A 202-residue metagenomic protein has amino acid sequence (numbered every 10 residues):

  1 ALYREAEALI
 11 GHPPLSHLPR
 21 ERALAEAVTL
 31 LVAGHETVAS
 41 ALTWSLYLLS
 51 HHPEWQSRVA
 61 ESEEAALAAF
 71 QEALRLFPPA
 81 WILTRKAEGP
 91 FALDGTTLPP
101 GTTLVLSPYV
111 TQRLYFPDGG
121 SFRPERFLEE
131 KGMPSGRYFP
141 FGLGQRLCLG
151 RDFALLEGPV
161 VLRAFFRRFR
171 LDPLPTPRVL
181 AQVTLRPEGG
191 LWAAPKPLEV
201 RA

Functional and structural regions predicted by a protein language model:
A1-A41: Conserved cytochrome P450 catalytic core segment spanning the I/J/K helices
A1-H17, P53-R58, D152-A154, A202: Cytochrome P450 heme-thiolate monooxygenase catalytic domain
R4-G11, E63-T96: Conserved cytochrome P450 K-helix E-x-x-R motif and the immediately C-terminal K′/meander segment
E26, H35-A60, R151-F169: Cytochrome P450 catalytic-core helices
A73, L147, D152-A202: Cytochrome P450 proximal C-terminal region
P99-P100: Residue-level recognition of short, solvent-exposed, well-ordered loop/turn junctions that link secondary-structure
L106-G132: Conserved cytochrome P450 K-helix/beta-meander segment immediately N-terminal to the heme-binding cysteine loop
